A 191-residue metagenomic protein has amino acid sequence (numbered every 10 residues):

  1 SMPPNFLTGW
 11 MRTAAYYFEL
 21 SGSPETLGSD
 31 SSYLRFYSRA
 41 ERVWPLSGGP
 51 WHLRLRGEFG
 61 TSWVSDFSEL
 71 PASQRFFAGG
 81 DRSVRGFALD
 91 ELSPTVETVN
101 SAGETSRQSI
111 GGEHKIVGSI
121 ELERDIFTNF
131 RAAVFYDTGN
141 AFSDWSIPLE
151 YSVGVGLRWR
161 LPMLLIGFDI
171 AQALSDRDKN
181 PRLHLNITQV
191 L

Functional and structural regions predicted by a protein language model:
S1-D125, V134, T138, F142-S143 (+1 more regions): C-terminal outer-membrane beta-barrel translocator/porin domains of Gram-negative envelope proteins and their
Y33-Y37, K115-V117, E150-G154, L165 (+1 more regions): Transmembrane beta-barrel architecture of outer-membrane proteins
H52, R131, L165-G167: Membrane-spanning beta-strand positions in outer-membrane beta-barrel proteins
A72, G167-A171, P181-L183: Short beta-alpha connecting loops at secondary-structure transitions that line or flank enzyme active sites
F127, G139-S143, L164, L174-S175: Short Gly/Pro-enriched loop/turn and capping motifs at secondary-structure junctions
S146-V155, W159-L161, Q172: Strand-loop-strand
L157-L164, N180-L191: Outer-membrane beta-barrel "beta-signal"
